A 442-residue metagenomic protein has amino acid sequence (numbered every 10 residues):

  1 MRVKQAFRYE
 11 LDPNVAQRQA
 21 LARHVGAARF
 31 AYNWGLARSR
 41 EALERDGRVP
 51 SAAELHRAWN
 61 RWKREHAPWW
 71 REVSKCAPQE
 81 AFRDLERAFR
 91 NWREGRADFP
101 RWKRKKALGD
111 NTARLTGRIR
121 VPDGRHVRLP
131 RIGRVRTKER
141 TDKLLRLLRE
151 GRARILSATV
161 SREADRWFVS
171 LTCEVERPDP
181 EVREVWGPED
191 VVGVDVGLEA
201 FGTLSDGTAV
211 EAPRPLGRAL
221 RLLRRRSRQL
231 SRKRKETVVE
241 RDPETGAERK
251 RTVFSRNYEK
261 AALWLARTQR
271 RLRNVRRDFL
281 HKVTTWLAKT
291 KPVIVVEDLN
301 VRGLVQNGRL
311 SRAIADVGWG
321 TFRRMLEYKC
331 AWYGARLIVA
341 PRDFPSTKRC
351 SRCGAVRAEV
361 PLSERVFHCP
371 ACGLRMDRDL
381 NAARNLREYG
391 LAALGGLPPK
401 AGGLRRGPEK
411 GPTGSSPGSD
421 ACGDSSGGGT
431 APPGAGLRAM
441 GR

Functional and structural regions predicted by a protein language model:
M1-A77: Gly/serine-rich nucleotide phosphate-binding loop at the start of the catalytic core of nucleotide/ADP-ribose-handling
K4, A313-R442: Positively charged, low-complexity nucleic-acid-binding target-recognition regions
G35, A81-W92, L380-G390: Stable alpha-helical structural segments in soluble proteins, enriched in small hydrophobic residues
A42-H66, A153-S157, R162-R323, G395-R442: Substrate-contacting helices/loops that form the catalytic groove of nucleic-acid and nucleotide-polymer processing
A53-E163: Acidic carboxylate diad motif detector
P122-D123, E163-A164, S205-T208, C353 (+1 more regions): Short acidic-glycine loop/turn motifs at beta-strand connectors
R125-P130, W167-T172, F367: Generic recognition of long tandem-repeat/solenoid scaffolds
